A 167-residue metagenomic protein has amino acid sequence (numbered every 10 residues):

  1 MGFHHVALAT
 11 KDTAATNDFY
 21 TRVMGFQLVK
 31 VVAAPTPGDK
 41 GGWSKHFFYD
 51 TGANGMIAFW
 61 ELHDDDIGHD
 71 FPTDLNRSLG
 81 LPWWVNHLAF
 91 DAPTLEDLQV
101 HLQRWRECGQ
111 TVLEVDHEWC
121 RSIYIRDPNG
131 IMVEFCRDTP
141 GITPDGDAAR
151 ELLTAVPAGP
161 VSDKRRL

Functional and structural regions predicted by a protein language model:
M1, K40-G41, E114-H117: Short, glycine/acidic-rich beta->alpha junctions
M1-A15, G42, V85-F90, I142-L167: N-terminal beta-strand motif that seeds the catalytic metal site of vicinal oxygen chelate
G2-K11, F48-T51, D70-Q103, R121-R126 (+1 more regions): Vicinal oxygen chelate
V6, T16, Y20, L88 (+2 more regions): Hydrophobic pocket/interface hotspot
A9-L62: Core segments of cupin and vicinal oxygen chelate
G68-T73, P144-G146: A short, polar/proline- and glycine-enriched secondary-structure boundary/capping micro-motif
Q99-L167: Vicinal oxygen chelate
